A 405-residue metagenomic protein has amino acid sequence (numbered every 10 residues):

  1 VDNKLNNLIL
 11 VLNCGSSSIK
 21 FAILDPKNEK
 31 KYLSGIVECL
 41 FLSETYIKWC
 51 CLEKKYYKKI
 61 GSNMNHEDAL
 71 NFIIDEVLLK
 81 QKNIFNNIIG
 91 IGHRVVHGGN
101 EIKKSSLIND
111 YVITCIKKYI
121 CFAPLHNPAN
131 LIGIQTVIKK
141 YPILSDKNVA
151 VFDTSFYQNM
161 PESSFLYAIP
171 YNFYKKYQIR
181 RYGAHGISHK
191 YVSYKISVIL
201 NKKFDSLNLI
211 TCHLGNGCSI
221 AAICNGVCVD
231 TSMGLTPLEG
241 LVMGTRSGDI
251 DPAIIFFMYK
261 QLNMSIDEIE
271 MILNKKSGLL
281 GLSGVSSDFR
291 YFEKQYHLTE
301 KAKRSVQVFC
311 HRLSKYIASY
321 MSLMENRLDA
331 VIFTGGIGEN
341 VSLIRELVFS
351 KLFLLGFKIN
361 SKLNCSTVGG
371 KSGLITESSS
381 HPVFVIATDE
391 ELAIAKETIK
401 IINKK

Functional and structural regions predicted by a protein language model:
S18-N63: Short glycine-rich, Thr/Ser-proximal phosphate-binding strand/loop in the N-terminal lobe of ATP-dependent enzymes
D75-I89, K140-Y141, I196-K203, I317-D329: Phosphate/pyrophosphate-binding loops at sites that engage ATP/ADP/AMP, CoA/4′-phosphopantetheine, polyphosphate
V77-H126, K147-V149, S155-L166: Short beta-strand-loop/turn "lid" adjacent to the catalytic site in phosphate-handling enzymes
H93, A123-V192: Gly/Ser/Thr-rich active-site cleft segment
Q158-Y259: Glycine-rich phosphate-binding loop of actin/hexokinase-like ATP-binding domains
M271, G278-L282, F289-M324: Adenine-nucleotide phosphate-binding core of ATP-dependent small-molecule kinases
D329-K351: Glycine-rich phosphate-binding loops at beta-strand->alpha-helix junctions
G370-K405: Structural signal for terminal/edge beta-strands and the immediately following C-terminal loop/tail that closes
